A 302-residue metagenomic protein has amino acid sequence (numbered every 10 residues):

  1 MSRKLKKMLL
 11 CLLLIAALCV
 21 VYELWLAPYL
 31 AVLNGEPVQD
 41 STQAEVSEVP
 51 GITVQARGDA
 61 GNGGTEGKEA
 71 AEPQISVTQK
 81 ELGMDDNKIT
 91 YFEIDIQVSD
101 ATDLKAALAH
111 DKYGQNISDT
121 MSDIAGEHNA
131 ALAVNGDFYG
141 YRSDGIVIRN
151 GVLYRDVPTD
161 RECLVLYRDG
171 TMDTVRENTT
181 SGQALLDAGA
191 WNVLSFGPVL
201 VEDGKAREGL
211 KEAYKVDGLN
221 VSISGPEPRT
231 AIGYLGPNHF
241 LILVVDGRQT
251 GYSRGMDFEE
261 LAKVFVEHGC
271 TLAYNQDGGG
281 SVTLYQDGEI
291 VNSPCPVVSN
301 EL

Functional and structural regions predicted by a protein language model:
S2-C163, T171-T174: Zymogen propeptides
S99-A101, Y139, T171, T179 (+3 more regions): Short, glycine-/Ser/Thr-/acidic-enriched flexible segments
A109-Y113, N178-G182, V245-Q249: Short, solvent-exposed aromatic-acidic interface loops
G114-I117, Q183-G189, L219-V221, G251-D257: A short, polar/proline- and glycine-enriched secondary-structure boundary/capping micro-motif
A131-N135, Y274, V282: Alpha/propeptide regions of enzymes that mature by internal proteolysis
Y139-I223: Active-site-adjacent helix-turn-beta-strand microarchitecture at beta-sheet edges that either contains or buttresses
S143-D160, V165-L166, V216-T271, S281-L302: Conserved, well-ordered active-site substructure
